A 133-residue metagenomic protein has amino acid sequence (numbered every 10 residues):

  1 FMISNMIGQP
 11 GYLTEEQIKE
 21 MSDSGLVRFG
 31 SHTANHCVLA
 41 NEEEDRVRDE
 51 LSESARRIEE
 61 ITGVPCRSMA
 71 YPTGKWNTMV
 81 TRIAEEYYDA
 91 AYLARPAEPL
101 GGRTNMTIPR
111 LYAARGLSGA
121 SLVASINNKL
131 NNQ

Functional and structural regions predicted by a protein language model:
F1-L26, E60: Active-site beta->alpha N-cap acidic-glycine motif
M2-S4, G30, S68-Y71: Short beta-strand segments
Q17-S24, A34-C37, N41-Q133: C-terminal active-site subregion of NodB/CE4 polysaccharide deacetylases
